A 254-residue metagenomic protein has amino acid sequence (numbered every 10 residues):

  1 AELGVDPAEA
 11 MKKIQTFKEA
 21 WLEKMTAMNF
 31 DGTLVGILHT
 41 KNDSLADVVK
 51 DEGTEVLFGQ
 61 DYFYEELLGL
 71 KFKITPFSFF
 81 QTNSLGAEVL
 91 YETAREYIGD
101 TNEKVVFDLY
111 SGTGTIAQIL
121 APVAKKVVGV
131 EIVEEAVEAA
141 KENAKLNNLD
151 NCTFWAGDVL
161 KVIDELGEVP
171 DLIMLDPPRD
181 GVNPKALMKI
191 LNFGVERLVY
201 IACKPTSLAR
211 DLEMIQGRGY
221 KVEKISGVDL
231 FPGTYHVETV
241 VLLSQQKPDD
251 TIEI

Functional and structural regions predicted by a protein language model:
A1-V5: Short beta-strand-to-loop capping motifs
D6-I254: Rossmann-like S-adenosyl-L-methionine
